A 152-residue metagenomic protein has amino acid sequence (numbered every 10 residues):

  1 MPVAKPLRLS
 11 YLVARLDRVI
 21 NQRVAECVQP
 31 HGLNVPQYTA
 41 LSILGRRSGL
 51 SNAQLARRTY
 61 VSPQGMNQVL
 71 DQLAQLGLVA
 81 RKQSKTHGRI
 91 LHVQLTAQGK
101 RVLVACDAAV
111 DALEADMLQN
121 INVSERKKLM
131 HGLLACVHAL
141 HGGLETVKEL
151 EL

Functional and structural regions predicted by a protein language model:
M1-H31, E151: N-terminal leader segment of winged-helix/HTH proteins
L12, V19, R23, T39-S42 (+2 more regions): Pre-recognition alpha-helix immediately N-terminal to the DNA-recognition helix within helix-turn-helix or winged-helix
A14-D17, S42-R46, D107, L134: Short, locally clustered residues in the helix-turn-helix/winged-helix DNA-binding domain
N21, D71-L134, H138: Charged, amphipathic alpha-helical coiled-coil/dimerization segments
I43, R58, L76: Residues within the alpha-helical elements of helix-turn-helix
R47-S51: Short capping segments at the starts of secondary-structure elements
N52-A53, Q64, D71, L91: Residues within helix-turn-helix
